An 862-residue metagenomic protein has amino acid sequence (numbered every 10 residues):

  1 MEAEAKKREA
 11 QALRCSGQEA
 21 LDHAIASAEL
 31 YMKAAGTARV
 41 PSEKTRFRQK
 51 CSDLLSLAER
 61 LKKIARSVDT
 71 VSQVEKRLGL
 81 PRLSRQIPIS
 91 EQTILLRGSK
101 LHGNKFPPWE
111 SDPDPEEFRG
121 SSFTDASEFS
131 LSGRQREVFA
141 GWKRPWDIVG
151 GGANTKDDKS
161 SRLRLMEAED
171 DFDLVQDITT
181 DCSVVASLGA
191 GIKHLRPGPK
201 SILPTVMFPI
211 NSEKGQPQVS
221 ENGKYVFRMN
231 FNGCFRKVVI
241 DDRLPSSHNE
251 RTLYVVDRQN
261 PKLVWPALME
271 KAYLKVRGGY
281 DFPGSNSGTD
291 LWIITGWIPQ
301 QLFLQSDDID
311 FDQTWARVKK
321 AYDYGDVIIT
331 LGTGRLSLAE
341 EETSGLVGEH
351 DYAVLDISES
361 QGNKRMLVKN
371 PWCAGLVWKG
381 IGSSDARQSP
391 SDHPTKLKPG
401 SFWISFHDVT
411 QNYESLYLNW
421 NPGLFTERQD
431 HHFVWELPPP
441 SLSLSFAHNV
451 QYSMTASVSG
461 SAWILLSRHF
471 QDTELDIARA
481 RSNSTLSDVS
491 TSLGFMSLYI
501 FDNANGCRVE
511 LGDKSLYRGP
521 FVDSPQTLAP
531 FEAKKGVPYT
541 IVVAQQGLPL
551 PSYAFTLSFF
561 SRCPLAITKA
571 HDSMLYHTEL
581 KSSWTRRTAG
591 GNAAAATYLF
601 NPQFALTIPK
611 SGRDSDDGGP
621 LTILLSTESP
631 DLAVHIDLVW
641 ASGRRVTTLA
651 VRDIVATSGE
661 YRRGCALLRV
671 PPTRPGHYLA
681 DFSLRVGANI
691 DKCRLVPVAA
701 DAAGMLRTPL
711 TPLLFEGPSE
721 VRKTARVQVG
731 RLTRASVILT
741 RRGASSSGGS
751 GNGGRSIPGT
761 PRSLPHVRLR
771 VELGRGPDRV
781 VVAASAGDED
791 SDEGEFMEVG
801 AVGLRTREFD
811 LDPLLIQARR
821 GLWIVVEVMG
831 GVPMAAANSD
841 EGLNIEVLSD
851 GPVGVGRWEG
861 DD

Functional and structural regions predicted by a protein language model:
E2-D862: Structured alpha-helical subdomains that flank or immediately precede key functional sites
